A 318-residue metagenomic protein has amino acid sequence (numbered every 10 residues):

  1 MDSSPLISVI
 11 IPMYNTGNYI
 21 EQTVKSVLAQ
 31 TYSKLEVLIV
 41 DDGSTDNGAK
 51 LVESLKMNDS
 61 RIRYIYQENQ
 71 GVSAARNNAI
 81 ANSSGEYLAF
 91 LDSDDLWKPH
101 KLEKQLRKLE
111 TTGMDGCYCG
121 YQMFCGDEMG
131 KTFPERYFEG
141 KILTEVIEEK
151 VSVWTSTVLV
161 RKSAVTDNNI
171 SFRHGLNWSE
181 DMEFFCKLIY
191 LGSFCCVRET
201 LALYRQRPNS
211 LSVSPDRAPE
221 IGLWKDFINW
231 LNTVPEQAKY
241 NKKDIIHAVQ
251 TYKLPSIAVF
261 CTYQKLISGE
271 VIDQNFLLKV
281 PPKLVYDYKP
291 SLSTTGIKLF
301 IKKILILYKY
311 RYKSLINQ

Functional and structural regions predicted by a protein language model:
M1-L28: N-proximal low-complexity "stem/linker" segments adjacent to membrane-targeting elements
D41-L51, D92: A conserved acidic beta->alpha catalytic loop
Q67-S83, K104: Glycine-rich, basic loop-to-helix element that forms the pyrophosphate-binding segment of sugar-nucleotide handling
A81, C119, Y137-F227: Conserved nucleotide-sugar donor-binding catalytic segment
L88: Short aromatic/hydrophobic "clamp" motif used to bind/position activated sugar donors
D92-L96, G120: The conserved acidic donor/metal-binding loop of glycosyltransferases
H100-T132: Conserved donor NDP-sugar-binding/catalytic core segment of glycosyltransferases
E183, Y190, Q206-Q318: C-terminal subregions of glycosyltransferases and related glycan-biosynthesis enzymes
